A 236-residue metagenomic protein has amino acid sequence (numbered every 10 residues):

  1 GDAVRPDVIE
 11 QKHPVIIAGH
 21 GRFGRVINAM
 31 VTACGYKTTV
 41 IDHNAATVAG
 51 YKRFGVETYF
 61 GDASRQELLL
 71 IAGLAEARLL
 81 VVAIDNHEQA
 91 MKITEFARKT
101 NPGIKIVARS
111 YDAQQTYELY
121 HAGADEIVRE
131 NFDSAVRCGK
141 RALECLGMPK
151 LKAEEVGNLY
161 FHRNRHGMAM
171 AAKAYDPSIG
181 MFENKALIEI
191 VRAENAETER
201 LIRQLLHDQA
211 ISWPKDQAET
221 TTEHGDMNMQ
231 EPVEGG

Functional and structural regions predicted by a protein language model:
G1-G236: Cytosolic regulatory regions of ion transport systems
